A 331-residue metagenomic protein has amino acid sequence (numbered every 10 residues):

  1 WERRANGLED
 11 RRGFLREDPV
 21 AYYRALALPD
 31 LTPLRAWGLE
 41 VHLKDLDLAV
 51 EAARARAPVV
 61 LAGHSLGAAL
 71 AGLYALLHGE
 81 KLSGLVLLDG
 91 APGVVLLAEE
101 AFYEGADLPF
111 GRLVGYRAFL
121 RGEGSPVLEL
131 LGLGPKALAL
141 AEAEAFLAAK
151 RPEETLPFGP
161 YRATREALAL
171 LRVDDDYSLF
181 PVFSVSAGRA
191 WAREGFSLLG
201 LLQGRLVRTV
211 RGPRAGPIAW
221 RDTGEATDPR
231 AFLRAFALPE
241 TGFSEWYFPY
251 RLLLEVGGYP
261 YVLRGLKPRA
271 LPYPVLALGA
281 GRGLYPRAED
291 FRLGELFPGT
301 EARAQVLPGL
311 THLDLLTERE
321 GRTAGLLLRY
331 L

Functional and structural regions predicted by a protein language model:
W1-A27, A304: Conserved alpha/beta-hydrolase
E2-N6, A91, L310: Short beta-to-alpha linker loops that shape the active-site pocket of alpha/beta-hydrolase fold enzymes
E17-R54: Alpha/beta-hydrolase active-site loop
A57-A101: Conserved hydrolase catalytic core segment
A68, V94, G281-R287, L313-D314: Acidic catalytic loop of the alpha/beta-hydrolase fold
E100-L276, G281-R282: Alpha/beta-hydrolase
L276-L307: Conserved loop-alpha-helix segment in the C-terminal half of the alpha/beta-hydrolase fold that carries the catalytic
L307-E320: Catalytic histidine-centered segment of alpha/beta-hydrolase-like enzymes
